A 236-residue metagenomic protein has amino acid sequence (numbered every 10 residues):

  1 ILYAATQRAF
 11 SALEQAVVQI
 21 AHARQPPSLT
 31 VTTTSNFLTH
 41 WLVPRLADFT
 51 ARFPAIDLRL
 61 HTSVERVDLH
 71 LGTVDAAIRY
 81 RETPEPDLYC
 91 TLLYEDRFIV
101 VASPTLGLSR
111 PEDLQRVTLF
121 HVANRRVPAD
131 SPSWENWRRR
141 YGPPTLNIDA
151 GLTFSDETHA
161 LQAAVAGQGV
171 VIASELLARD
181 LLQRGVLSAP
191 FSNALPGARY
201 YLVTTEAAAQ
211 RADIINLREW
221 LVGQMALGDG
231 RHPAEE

Functional and structural regions predicted by a protein language model:
I1-H22: Alpha-helical "hinge/linker" immediately C-terminal to small N-terminal DNA-binding modules
H22-L29, D113-R116: Immediate post-signal peptide segment of exported/extracytoplasmic ligand-binding proteins
P26-P86, E235-E236: Central regulatory/effector-binding core of bacterial HTH transcription factors
T30-T32, A77, V101, F120 (+2 more regions): Short, well-ordered beta-strand segments
R59-F154: Acidic, Gly/Pro-rich loop/turn segments at junctions of secondary structure
E85-C90, Y94, L181-F191: Ligand-binding "clamshell"
P144-A189, L195: Hydrophobic hinge/microswitch elements
E175-V186, N193-E236: C-terminal effector-binding regulatory domain of bacterial HTH transcription factors
